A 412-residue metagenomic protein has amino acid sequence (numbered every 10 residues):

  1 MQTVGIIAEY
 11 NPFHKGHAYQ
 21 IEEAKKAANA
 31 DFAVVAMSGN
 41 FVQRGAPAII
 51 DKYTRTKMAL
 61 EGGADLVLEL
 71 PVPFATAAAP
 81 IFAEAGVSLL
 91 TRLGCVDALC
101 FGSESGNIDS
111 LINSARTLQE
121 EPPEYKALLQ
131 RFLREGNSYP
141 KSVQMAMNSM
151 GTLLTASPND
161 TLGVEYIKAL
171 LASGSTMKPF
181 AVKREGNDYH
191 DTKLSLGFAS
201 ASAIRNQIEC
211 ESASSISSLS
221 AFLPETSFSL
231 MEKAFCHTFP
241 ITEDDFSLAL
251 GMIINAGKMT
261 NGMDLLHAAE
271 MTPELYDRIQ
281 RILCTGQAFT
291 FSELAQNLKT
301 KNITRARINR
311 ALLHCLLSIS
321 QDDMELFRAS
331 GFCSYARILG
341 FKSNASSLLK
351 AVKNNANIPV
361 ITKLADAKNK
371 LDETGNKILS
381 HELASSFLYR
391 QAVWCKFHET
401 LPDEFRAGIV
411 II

Functional and structural regions predicted by a protein language model:
M1-R55: N-terminal catalytic cores of NTP/NDP-binding nucleotidyl/phosphoryl-transfer enzymes
K25, T56-L60, K168, R205: Class I S-adenosyl-L-methionine
K25-K26, L60, V87, T91-R92: Non-catalytic positions within long, well-ordered alpha-helices that form the structural scaffold/packing of enzyme
A28-A30, A64, C95-V96: Short, high-confidence coil segments that cap the C-terminus of an alpha-helix and link into the following beta-strand
D31, D65, S175-M177: A structural micro-motif
T56-P71: A glycine-rich helix N-cap at a beta->alpha junction
L70-I412: Active-site cores that bind ATP or allylic diphosphates and position pyrophosphate for catalysis
